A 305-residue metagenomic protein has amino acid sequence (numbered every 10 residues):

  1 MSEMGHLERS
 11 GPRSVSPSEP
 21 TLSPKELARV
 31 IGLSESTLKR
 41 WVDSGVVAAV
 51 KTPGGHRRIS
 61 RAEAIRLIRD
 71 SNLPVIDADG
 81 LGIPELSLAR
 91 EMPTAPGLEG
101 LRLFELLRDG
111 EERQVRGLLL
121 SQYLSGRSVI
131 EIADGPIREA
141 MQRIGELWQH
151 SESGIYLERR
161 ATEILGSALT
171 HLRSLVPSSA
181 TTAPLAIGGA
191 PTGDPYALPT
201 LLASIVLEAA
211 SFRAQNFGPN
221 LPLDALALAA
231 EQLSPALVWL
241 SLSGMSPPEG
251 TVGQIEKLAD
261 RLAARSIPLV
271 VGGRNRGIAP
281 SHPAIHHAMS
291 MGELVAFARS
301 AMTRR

Functional and structural regions predicted by a protein language model:
M1-M4, V15, R40, H56-I59: Hydrophobic, helix-prone linear segments
H6-T37: Polyanion-binding surface elements
V15, A28-R29, D109, D194 (+2 more regions): Residue-level marker of alpha-helix boundaries and capping positions
P20, L33, Q114, E139 (+3 more regions): Residue-level preference for nonpolar/small residues embedded in alpha-helices
E26, K39-R40, L120, I205 (+2 more regions): Surface-exposed charge patches
E35-T37, S44-P177: Long amphipathic alpha-helical segments
S151-G154, R160, I164-R305: C-terminal regulatory/effector modules of DNA-binding transcriptional regulators
